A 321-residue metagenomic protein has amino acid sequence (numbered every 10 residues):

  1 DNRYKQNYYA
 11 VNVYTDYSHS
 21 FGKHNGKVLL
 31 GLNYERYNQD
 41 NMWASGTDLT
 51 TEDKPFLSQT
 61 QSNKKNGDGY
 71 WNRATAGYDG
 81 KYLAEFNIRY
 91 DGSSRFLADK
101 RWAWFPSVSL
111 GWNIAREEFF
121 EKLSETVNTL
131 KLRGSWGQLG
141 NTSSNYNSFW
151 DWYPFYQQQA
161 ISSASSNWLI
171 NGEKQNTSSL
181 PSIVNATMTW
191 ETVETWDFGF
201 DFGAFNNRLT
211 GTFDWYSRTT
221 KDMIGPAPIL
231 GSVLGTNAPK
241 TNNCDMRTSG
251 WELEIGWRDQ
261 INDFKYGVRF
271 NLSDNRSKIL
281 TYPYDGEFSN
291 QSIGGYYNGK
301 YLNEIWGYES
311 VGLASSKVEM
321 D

Functional and structural regions predicted by a protein language model:
D1-E309: Extracellular/periplasmic, surface-exposed regions of secreted and cell-surface proteins
S316-D321: Short, intrinsically disordered, charge-balanced linker/junction segments flanking boundaries in proteins
